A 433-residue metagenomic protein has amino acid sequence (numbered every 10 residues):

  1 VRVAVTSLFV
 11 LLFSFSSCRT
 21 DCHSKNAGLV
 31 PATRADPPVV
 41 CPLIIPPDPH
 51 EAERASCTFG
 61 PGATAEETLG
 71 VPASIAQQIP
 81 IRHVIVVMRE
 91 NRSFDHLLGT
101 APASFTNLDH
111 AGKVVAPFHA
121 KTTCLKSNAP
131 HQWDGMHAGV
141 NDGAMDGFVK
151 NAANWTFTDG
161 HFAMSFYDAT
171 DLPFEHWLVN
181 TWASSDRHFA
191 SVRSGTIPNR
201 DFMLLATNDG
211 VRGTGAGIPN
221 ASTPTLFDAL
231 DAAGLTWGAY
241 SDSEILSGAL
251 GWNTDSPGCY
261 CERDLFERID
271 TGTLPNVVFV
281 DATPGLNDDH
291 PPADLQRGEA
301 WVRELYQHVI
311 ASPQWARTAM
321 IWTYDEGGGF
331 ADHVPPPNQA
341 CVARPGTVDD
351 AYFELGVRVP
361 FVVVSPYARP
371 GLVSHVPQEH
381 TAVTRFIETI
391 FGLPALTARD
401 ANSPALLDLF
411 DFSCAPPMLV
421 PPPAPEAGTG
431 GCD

Functional and structural regions predicted by a protein language model:
V1-R2, S24: Short, intrinsically disordered, low-complexity terminal segments
R2-L8: Sec-dependent signal peptide recognition, specifically the positively charged N-region followed immediately by
L8-L12, L29: Leucine-biased recognition of intrinsically disordered, low-complexity hydrophobic segments
S14-S17: C-terminal motif of bacterial Sec signal peptides marking the signal peptidase cleavage site
T20-H23, G28-D433: N-terminal pro-sequences and low-complexity stem/linker regions of secreted or lumenal proteins
